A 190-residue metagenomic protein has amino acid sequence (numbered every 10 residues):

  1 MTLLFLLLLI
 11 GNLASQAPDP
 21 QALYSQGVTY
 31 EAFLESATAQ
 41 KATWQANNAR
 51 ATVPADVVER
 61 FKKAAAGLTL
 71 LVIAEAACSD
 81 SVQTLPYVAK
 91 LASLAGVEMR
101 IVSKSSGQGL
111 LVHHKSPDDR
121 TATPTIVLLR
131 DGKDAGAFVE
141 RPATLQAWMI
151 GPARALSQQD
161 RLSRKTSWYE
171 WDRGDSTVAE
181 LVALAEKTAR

Functional and structural regions predicted by a protein language model:
M1-L3: Bacterial N-terminal signal peptides that target proteins for export
F5-G67, Q83, A89, L94 (+2 more regions): Non-globular targeting/processing and membrane-anchoring segments
L71-A76, V88, G96-L111, L129: Thiol-based oxidoreductase modules, predominantly thioredoxin-like and allied folds used for disulfide exchange
C78-S81: Short cysteine clusters
A122-L128: Terminal interaction module
